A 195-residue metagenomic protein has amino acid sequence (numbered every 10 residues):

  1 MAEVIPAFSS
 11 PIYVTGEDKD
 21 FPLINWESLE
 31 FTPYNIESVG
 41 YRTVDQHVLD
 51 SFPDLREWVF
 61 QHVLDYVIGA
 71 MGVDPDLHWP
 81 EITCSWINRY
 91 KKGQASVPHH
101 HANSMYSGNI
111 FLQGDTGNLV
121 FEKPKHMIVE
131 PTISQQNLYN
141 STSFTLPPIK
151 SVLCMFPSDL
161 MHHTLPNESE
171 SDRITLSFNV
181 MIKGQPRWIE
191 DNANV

Functional and structural regions predicted by a protein language model:
M1-H78, A95-S96, N194: Non-heme Fe(II)/2-oxoglutarate
G16-D18, S85, Y90, F111 (+1 more regions): Structured loops at beta-to-helix junctions and adjacent beta-edge loops in soluble globular domains
D74-S85, F121: A short coil-to-beta-strand element that immediately follows conserved catalytic motifs
E81-S85, S104-Y106, D172: A generic structural signal for short beta-strands and their flanking turns/coil linkers
N88-M155, Q185-A193: Catalytic core of non-heme Fe(II) oxygenases with the double-stranded beta-helix
S96-H99, H162-S169: Short beta-strand His + acidic residue motifs that chelate non-heme Fe in jelly-roll/DSBH and cupin folds
G108-I110, E170-P186: A short hydrophobic beta-strand segment most commonly corresponding to one strand of the jelly-roll/cupin
